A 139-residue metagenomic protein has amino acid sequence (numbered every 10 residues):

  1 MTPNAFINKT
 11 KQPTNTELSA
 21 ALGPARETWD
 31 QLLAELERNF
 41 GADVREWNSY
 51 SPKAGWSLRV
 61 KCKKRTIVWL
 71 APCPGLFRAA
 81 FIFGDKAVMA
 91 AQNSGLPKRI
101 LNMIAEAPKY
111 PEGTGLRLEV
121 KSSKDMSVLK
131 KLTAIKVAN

Functional and structural regions predicted by a protein language model:
M1-N139: Charge-dense, helix-prone N-terminal extensions
